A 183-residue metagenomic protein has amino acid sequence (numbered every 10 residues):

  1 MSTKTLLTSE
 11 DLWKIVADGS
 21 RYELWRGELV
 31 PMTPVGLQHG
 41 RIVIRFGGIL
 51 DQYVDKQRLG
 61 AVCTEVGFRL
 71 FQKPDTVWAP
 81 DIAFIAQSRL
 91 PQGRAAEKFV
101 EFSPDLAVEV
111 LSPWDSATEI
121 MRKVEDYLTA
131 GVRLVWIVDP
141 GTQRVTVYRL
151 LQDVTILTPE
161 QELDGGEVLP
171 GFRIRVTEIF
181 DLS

Functional and structural regions predicted by a protein language model:
M1-S183: Gly/Pro/Ser/Thr-rich low-complexity, intrinsically disordered segments predominantly at protein N-termini
